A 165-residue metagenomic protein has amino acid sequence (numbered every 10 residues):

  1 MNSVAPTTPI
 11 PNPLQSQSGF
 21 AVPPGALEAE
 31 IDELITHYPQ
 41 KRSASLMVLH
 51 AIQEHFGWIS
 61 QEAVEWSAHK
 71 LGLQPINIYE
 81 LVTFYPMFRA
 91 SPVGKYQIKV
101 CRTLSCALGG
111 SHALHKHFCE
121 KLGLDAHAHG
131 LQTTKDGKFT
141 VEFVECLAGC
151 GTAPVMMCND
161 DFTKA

Functional and structural regions predicted by a protein language model:
M1-A165: Signature of N-terminal electron-transfer/Fe-S-associated modules in redox systems
